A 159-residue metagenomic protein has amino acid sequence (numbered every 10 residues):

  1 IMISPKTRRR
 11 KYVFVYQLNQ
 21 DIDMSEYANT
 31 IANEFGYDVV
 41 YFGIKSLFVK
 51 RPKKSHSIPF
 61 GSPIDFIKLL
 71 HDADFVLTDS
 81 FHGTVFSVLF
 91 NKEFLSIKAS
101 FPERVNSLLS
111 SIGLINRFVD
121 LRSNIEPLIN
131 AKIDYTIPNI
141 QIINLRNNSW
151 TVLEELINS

Functional and structural regions predicted by a protein language model:
I1-S159: Active-site anion-handling motifs in enzyme catalytic cores
